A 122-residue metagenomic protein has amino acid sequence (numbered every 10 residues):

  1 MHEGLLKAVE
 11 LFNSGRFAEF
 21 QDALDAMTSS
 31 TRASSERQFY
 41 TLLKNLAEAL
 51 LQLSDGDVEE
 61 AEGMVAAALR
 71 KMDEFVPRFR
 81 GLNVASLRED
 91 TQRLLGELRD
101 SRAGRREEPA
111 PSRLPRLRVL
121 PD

Functional and structural regions predicted by a protein language model:
E3-E19: Alpha-helical segment of the N-proximal tetratricopeptide repeat
F17-A18, V58-E59, V65: TPR-repeat structural position
A23-L24, N45, M64, K71: Alpha-helical solenoid repeat scaffolds, predominantly canonical TPR units
D25-S30, L69-P77: Amphipathic alpha-helical segments of tetratricopeptide repeats
L43-A47, V76-S101: TPR/TPR-like alpha-solenoid helical repeat scaffolds
